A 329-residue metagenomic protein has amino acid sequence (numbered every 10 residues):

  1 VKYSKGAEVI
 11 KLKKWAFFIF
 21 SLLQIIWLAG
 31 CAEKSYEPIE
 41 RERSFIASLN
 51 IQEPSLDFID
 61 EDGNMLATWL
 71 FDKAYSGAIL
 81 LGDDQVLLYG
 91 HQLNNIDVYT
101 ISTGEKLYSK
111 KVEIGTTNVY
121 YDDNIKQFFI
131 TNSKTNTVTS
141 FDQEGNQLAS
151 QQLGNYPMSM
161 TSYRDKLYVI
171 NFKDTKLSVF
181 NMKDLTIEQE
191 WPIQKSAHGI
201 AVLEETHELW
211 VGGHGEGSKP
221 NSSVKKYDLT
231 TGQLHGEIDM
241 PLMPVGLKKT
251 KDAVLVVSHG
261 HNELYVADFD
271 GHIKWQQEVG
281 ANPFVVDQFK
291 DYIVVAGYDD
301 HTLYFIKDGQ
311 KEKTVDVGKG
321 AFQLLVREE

Functional and structural regions predicted by a protein language model:
V1-A29: Sec-dependent bacterial lipoprotein signal peptides
Q24, L28-E329: Predominantly soluble domains enriched in secretory-pathway, periplasmic, or organellar proteins
